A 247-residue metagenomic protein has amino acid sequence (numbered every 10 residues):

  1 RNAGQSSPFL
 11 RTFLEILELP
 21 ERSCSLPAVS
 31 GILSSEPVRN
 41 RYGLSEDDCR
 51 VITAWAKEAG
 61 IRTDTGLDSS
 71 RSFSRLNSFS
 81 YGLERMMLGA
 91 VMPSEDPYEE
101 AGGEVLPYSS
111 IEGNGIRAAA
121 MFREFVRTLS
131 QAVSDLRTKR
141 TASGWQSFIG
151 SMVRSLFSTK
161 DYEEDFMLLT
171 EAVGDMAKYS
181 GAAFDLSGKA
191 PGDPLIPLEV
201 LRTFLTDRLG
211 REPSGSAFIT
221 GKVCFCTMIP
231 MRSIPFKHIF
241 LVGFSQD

Functional and structural regions predicted by a protein language model:
R1-D247: Polyanion-engaging groove/track-forming segments
